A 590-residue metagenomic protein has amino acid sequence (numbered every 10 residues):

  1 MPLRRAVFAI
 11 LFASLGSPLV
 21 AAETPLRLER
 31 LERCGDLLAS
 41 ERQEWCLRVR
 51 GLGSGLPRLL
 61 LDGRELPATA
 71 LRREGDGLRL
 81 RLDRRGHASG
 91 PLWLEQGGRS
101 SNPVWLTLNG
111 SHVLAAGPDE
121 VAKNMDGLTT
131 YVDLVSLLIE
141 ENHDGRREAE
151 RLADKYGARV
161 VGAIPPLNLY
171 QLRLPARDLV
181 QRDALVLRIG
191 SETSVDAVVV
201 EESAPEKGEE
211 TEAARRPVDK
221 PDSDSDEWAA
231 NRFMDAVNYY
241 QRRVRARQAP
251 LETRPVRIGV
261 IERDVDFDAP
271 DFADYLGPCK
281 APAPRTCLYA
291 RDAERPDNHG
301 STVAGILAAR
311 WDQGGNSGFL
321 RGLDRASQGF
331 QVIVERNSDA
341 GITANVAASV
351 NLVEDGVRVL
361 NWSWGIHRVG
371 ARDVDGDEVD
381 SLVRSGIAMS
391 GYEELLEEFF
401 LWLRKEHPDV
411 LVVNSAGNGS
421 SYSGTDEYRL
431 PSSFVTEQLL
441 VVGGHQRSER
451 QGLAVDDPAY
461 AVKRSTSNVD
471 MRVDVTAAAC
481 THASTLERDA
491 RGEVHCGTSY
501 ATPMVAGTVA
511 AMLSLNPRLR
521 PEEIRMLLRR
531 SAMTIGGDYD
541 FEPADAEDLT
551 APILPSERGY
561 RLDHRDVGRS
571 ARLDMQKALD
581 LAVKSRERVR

Functional and structural regions predicted by a protein language model:
A22-P57, R99-G127: Beta-strand/beta-sandwich contexts
E41-S54, G63, V132-N142: A short glycine/threonine-centered beta-strand motif
D83-S89: Surface-exposed, short loops/turns at beta-strand junctions within beta-sandwich domains
H112-L128, L187-R257, A269-D271, R372-V374: Protease zymogen maturation seam
M125, Y240-A344, D355, V369 (+5 more regions): Subtilisin-like serine protease catalytic core
E262-D264, R429-S514, R518: Extracellular S/T/G-rich loop segment that most often corresponds to the catalytic His/Ser-adjacent loop
V334-F434, R488-P503: Substrate-binding/access-modulating region of protease and related hydrolase catalytic domains
V357-W362, Q438-L439, N516-R590: C-terminal subdomain of the subtilisin-like protease fold in secreted/lumenal serine endopeptidases
